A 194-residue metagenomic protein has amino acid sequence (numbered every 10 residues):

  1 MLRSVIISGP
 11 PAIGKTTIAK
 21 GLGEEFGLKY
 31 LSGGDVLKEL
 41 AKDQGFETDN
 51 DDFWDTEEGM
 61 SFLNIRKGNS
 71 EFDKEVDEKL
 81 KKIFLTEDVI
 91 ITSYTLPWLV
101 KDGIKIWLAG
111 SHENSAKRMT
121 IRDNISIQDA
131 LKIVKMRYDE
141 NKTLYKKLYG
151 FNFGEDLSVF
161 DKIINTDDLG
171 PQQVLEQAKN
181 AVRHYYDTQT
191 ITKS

Functional and structural regions predicted by a protein language model:
I7: Hydrophobic anchor at the beta1->P-loop junction of P-loop NTPases
P10: P-loop (Walker A) phosphate-binding loop of NTP-binding proteins
I13: ATP-binding Walker
T16, G34: Walker A/P-loop
V36-L99, I125: ATP-dependent small-molecule kinase phosphotransfer cores that center on conserved nucleotide phosphate-binding segments
K101-R137: Conserved phosphate-donor/acceptor-positioning beta-strand/loop module used by diverse small-molecule
I127-Q177: Small-molecule kinase domains that catalyze NTP-dependent phosphoryl transfer to phosphate-bearing small molecules
